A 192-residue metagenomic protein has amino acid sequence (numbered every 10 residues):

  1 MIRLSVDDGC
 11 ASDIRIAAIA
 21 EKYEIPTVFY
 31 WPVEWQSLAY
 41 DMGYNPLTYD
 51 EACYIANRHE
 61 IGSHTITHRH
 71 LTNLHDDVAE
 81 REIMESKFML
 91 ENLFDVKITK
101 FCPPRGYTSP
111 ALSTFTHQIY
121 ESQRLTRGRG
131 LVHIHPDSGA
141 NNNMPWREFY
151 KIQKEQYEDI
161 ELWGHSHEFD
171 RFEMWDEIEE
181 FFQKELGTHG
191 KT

Functional and structural regions predicted by a protein language model:
M1-A18, K22, M84, N92-L93 (+2 more regions): C-terminal active-site subregion of NodB/CE4 polysaccharide deacetylases
E21-L112, Q118, R129-I134, Y157-F169: Metal-dependent polysaccharide deacetylase catalytic core of the NodB/CE4 family, i.e., the active-site-bearing domain
